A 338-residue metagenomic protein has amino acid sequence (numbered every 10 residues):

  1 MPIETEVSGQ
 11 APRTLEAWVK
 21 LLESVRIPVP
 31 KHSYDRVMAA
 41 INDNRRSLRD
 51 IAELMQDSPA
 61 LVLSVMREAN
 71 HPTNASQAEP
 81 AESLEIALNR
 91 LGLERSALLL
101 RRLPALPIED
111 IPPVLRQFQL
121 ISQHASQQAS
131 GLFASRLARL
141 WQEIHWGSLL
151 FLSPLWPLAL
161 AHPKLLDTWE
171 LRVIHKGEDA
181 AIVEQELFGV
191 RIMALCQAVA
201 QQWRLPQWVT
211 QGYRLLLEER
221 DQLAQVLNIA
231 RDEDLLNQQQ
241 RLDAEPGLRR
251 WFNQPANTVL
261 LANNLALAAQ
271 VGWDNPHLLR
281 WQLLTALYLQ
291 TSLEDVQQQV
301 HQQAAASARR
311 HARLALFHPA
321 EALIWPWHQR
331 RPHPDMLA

Functional and structural regions predicted by a protein language model:
M1-K164, A180, E184, R191 (+8 more regions): Conserved alpha-helical "signature site" that marks functionally important helical segments or helix/loop junctions
L160-H175: Alpha-helical transmembrane segments of multi-pass integral membrane proteins
L171-E178, A230-D234: Acidic, His- and aromatic-enriched active-site or binding-groove loops in soluble protein domains that engage sugars
Q197-L215, E219, L223-A338: Regulatory/sensor and coupling segments of signal-transduction and defense proteins
